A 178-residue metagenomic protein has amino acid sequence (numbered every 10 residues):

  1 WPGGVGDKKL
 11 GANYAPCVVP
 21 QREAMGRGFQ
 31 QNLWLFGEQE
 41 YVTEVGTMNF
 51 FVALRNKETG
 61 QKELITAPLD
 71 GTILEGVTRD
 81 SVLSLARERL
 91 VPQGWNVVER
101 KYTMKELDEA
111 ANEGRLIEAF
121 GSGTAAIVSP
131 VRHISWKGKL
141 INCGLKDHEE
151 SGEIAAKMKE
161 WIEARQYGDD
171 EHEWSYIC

Functional and structural regions predicted by a protein language model:
W1-C178: Helix-start/capping segments and mature chain N-termini
